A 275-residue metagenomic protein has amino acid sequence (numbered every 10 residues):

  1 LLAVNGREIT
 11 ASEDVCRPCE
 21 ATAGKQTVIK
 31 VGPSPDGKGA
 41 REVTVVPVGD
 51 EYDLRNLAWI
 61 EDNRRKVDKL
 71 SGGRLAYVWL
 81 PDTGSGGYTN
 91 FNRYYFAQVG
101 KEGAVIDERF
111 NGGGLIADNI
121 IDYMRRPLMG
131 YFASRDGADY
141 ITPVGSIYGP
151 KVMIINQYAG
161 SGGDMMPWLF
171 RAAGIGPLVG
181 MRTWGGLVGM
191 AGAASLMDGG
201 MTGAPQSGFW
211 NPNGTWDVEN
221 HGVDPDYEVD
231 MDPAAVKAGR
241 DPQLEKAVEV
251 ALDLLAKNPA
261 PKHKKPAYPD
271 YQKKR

Functional and structural regions predicted by a protein language model:
L1, V31, F209-W210: Hydrophobic beta-strand positions
G6-G200, A235-Q243, E249-K257: Cleft-lining beta-strand/loop regions that shape enzyme active-site pockets
W59-N63, R93-Y95, E219-D224, H263-P266: Short intrinsically disordered coil segments
R65-K66, A159-S161, L196-V229: Metal-dependent DNA phosphodiester-chemistry modules and their immediately adjacent helices/loops in DNA-processing
W79, N90, N211, V223 (+2 more regions): Intrinsically disordered, low-complexity regions enriched in small/polar residues
D226-L244, V250-R275: Conserved helicase C-terminal RecA-like lobe
